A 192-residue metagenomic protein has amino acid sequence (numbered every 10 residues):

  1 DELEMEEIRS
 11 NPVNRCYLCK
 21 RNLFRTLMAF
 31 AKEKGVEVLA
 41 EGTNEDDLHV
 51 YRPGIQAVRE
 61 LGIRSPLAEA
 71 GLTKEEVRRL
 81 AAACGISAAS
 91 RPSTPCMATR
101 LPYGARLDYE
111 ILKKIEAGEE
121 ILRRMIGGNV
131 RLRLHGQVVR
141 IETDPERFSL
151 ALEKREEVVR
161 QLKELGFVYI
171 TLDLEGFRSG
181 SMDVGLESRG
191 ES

Functional and structural regions predicted by a protein language model:
D1, T43, L174: Short secondary-structure boundary segments
L3-M5, D47-L48, M97-A98, V138 (+1 more regions): Short secondary-structure capping/turn micro-motifs that flank functional sites
E4-S90: Active-site adenylate/phosphate-handling loop in enzymes that bind or generate adenylated species
E7-N11, Y51-G54, L101-G104, T143-D144 (+1 more regions): Short secondary-structure transition/capping segments
N14-Y17, Q56-R59, L107, L150 (+1 more regions): Short, hinge-like loop/turn segments at secondary-structure boundaries
G35, A117-S192: Peripheral terminal appendages
A68-K74, R78-L122, N129-V130: Mid-to-C-terminal catalytic subdomains of enzymes that bind/position adenosyl phosphate moieties or nucleic-acid
